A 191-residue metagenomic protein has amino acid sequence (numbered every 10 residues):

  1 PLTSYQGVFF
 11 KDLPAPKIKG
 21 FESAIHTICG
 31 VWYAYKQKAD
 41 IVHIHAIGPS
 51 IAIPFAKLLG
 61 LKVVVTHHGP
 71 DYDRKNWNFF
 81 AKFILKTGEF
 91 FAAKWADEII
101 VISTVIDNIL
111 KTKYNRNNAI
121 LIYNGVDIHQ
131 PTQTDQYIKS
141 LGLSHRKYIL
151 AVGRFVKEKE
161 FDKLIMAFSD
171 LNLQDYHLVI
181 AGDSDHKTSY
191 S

Functional and structural regions predicted by a protein language model:
L2, H177-S191: Short, structured helix-loop element that forms part of the nucleotide-activated donor/catalytic region
Y5-W32, R74-A81: A short, charged, and often flexible helix/loop element on the N-terminal side of the glycosyltransferase catalytic
W32-Y35, L58, K82-I99, K113: Membrane-proximal helix-turn-helix segments that form the acceptor-binding/catalytic region of lipid-linked
I41-H43, F55-R74, A93, I100: Active-site proximal beta-strand in glycosyltransferases
I44-P49: Short His-centered aromatic/hydrophobic patch
V105, G125: Carbohydrate-associated surface elements
I128-P131, V156-F161, L173-Q174, H186-S189: A short, basic/aromatic alpha-helical/loop segment that forms part of the nucleotidyl-sugar donor-binding site
I138-K159, I165-F168, L178-V179: Conserved donor-binding/catalytic core segment of Leloir-type glycosyltransferases
